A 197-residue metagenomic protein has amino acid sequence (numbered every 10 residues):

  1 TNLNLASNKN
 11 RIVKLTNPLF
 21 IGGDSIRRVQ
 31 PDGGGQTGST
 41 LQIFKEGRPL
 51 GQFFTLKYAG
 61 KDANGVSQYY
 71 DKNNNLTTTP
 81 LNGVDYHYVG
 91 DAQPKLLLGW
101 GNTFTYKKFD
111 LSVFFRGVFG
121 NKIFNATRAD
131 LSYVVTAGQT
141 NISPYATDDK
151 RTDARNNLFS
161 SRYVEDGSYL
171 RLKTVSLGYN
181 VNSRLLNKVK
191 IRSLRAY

Functional and structural regions predicted by a protein language model:
T1-A92: Conserved small-residue
N2, G99-G101, T174-G178: Membrane-embedded beta-strand positions in outer-membrane beta-barrel channels/transporters
N4, L97, T103, L185-K190: Core subunits and conserved enzymes of cellular information-processing and envelope-translocation systems across
L5-R11, Y106-K108, F115-N121, T174 (+1 more regions): Transmembrane beta-strands of outer-membrane beta-barrel pores
D91-F124: Glycine-rich, aromatic-lined ligand/substrate-binding cores of catalytic and carbohydrate-binding domains
V118-Y197: Extracytoplasmic gating/loop element in the C-terminal half of outer-membrane beta-barrel translocons and assembly
